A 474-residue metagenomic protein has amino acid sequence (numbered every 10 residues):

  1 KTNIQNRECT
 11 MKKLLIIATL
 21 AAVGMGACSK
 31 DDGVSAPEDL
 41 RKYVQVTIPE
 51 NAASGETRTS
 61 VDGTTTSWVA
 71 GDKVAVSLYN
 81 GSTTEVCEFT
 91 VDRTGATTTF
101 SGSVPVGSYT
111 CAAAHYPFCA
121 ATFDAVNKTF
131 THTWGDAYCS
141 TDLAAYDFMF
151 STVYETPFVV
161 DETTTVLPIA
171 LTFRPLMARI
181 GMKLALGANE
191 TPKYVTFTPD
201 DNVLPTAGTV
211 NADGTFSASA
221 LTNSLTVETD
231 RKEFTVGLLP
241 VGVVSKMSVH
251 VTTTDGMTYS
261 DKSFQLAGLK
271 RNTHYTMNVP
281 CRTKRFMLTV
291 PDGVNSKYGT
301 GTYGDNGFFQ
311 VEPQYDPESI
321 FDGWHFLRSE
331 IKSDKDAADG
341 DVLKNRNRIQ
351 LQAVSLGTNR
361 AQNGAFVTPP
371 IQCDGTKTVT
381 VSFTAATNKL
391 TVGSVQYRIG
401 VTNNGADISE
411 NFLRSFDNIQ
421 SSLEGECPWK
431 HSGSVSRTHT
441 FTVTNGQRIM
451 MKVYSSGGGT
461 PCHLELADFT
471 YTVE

Functional and structural regions predicted by a protein language model:
M25-A27: C-terminal motif of bacterial Sec signal peptides marking the signal peptidase cleavage site
V34-N189, D230-T235, P240-G242, T253 (+2 more regions): Short, low-hydrophobicity acidic/polar segments
L167, R348-T380, G433-T438, L466: Short beta-strands within extracellular/lumenal beta-sheet-rich domains
G187-A188, A361, D374-G375, A386-V395 (+1 more regions): Extended, low-complexity, turn-rich repeat/linker tracts enriched in Gly/Pro/Ser/Thr and Asp/Glu that occur
K284-S329: Extracellular carbohydrate-recognition regions
Q362, S456-V473: Extracellular carbohydrate recognition
V379-T387, Q447-S456: Extracellular beta-strand-rich recognition modules
I408-T444: Extracellular carbohydrate recognition and processing domains and analogous Trp-centered ligand-binding platforms
